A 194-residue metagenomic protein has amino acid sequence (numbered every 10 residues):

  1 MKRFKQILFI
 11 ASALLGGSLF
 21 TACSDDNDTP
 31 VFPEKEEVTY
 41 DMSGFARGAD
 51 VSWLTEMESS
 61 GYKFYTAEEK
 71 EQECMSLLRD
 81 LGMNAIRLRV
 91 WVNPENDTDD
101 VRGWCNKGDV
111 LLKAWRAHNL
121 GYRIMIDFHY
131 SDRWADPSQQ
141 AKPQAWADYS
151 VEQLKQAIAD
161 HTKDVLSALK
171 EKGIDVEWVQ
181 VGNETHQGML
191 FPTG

Functional and structural regions predicted by a protein language model:
M1-F9: Bacterial N-terminal signal peptides that target proteins for export
L8-G17: Hydrophobic alpha-helical targeting segments used for export or membrane insertion
A11, A46, L81-A85: Conserved long hydrophobic alpha-helices within structured protein cores
G16-T39: Bacterial Sec-dependent N-terminal signal peptides
S18-L19, K63, D100, Q140: Residues in and immediately flanking transmembrane alpha helices
F32-L77: Boundary/entry segment of secreted carbohydrate-active catalytic domains
L77-G194: Substrate-binding cleft and catalytic face of glycoside hydrolase catalytic domains, especially the flexible beta-alpha
